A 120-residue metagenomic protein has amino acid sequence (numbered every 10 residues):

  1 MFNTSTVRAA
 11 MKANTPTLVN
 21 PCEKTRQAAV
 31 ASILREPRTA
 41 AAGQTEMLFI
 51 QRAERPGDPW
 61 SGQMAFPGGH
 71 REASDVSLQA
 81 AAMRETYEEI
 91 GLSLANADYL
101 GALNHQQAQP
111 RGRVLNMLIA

Functional and structural regions predicted by a protein language model:
M1-F66, H70-A120: N-terminal leader/linker segments that precede catalytic domains of diphosphate-processing enzymes
